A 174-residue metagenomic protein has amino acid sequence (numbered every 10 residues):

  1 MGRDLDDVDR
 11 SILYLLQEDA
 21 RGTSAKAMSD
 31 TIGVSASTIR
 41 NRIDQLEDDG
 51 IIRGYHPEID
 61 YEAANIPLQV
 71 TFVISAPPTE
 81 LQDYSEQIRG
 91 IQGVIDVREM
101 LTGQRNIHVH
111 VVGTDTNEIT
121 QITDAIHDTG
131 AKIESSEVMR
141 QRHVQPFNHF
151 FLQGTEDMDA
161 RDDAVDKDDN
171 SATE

Functional and structural regions predicted by a protein language model:
M1-E174: A compositional/biophysical signature of low hydrophobicity enriched in polar/charged and small residues
